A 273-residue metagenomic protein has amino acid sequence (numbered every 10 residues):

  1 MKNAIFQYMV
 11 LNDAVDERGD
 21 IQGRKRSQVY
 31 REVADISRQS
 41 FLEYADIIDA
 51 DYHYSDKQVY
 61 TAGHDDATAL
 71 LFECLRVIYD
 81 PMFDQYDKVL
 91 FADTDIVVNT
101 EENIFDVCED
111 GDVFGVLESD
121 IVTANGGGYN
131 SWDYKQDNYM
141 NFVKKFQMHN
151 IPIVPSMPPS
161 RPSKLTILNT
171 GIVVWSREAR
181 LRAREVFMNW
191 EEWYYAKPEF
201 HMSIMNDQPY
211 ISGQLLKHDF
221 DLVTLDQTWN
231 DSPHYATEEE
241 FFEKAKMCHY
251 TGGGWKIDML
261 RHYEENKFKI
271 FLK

Functional and structural regions predicted by a protein language model:
M1-K2, Q85-K88, G111, F220: Short coil/turn segments at beta-strand junctions that form active-site/ligand-binding loops
M1-R76, D80-Q85, T251-W255, L272-K273: N-terminal anchoring/stem segment of glycosyltransferases
I5-Q7, D51-S55, L90-D93, V113-V116 (+2 more regions): A structural signal for short, well-ordered beta-strand segments and their strand-loop junctions that often border
D13-V15, T61-H64, V98-E101, D106-V107 (+5 more regions): Short catalytic/ligand-binding loop motif for oxyanion handling, primarily in non-cytosolic enzymes, centered on
A62-A92, V98-D106, V113-V116, L168 (+1 more regions): A conserved donor-nucleotide-binding helix/loop in the catalytic core of Leloir-type glycosyltransferases
F72-L75, K135-N138, V143-P159: Short acidic (Asp/Glu) patches
V98-F146: Conserved donor-nucleotide/metal-binding helix-loop-beta segment in metal-dependent transferases, i.e., the alpha-helix
P152-L260: Catalytic core and acceptor-binding pocket of nucleotide-sugar-dependent glycosyltransferases
